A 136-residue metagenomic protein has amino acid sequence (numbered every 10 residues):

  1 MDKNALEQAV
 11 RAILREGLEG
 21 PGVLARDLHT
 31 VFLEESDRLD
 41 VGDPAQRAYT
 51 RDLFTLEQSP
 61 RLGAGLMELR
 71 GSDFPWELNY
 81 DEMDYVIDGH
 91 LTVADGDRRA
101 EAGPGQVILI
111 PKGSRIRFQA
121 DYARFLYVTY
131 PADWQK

Functional and structural regions predicted by a protein language model:
M1-A5: Intrinsically disordered, low-complexity regulatory segments in eukaryotic proteins
L6-G63: A short, N-terminal "cap"/entry segment at the start of jelly-roll beta-barrel domains of the cupin/DSBH fold
R47-N79, P111-K112, W134: Conserved short histidine dyad/triad with adjacent acidic residue
A64-L66, M83, R99, V107: Conserved hydrophobic/aromatic beta-strand scaffold that supports enzyme active sites
E68-L69, E77-D95: Short, conserved beta-strand element in jelly-roll/cupin
G96-G113: Short acidic-glycine-tyrosine-enriched beta hairpin
K112-Q135: Ligand-binding loop in jelly-roll beta-barrel domains
